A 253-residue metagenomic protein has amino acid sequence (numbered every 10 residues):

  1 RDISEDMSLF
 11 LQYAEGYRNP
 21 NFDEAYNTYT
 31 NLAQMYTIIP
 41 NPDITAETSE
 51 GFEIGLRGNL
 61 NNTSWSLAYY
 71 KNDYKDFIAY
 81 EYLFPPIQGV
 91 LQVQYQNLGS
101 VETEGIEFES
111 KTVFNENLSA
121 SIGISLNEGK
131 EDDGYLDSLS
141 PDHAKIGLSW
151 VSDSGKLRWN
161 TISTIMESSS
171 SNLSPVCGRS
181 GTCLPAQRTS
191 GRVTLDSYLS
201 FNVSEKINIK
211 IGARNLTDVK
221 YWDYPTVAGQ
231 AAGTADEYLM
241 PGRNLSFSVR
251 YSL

Functional and structural regions predicted by a protein language model:
R1, I44, I54-G58, F108-T112 (+5 more regions): Residues on the lipid-exposed face of transmembrane beta-strands in outer-membrane beta-barrel proteins
R1-E5, T48, G58-N62, D73 (+7 more regions): Outer-membrane beta-barrel strand-turn architecture
D2, S8-A14, R18, D23-E24 (+3 more regions): Membrane-embedded beta-barrel scaffold of Gram-negative outer-membrane proteins
L9, P40-P42, E50-I54, W65 (+4 more regions): Hydrophobic, lipid-facing positions within transmembrane beta-strands of outer-membrane proteins
Y17, D73-K75, A120, I165-V176 (+1 more regions): C-terminal beta-signal and adjacent terminal beta-strands/loops of Gram-negative outer-membrane beta-barrel proteins
F22-T28, M35-T37, F77-P85, N127-D137 (+2 more regions): Outer-membrane beta-barrel translocator domains and adjoining extracellular loop/strand segments of Gram-negative
I44-T48, K75, L98-E102, S138-P141 (+2 more regions): Short sequence motifs at beta-strands and strand-loop junctions characteristic of Gram-negative outer-membrane
S64-Y74, L83-P175, T217: Gram-negative outer-membrane beta-barrel transporters
